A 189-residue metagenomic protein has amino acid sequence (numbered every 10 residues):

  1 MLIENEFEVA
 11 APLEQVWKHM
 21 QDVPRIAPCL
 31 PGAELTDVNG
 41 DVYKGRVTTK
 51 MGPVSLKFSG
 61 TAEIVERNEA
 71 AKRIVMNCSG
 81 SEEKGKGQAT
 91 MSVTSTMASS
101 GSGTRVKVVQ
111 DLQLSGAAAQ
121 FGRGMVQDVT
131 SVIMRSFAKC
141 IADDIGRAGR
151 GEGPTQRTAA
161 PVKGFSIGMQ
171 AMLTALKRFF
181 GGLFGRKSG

Functional and structural regions predicted by a protein language model:
M1-V42, K50-G52, K163-G189: Hydrophobic ligand-binding cavity/cleft-lining segments
L2-E6, V42, K57-S59, R73 (+2 more regions): Intrinsic-disorder/low-complexity, polar/charged segments enriched in Ser/Thr/Lys/Arg/Asp/Glu/Gln
V16-M20, I26, I64, V108 (+1 more regions): Hydrophobic pocket/interface hotspot
D37-G80: Glycine-rich portal/gate segments that line the openings of hydrophobic small-molecule binding cavities
E66, G80-V129: Beta-strand/loop substructures that line and gate deep hydrophobic ligand-binding cavities in soluble
K86-T90, T94-G101, R105-K107, M134 (+3 more regions): Charged, low-complexity N-terminal segments of organelle-associated membrane proteins
A117-E152: A conserved amphipathic terminal alpha-helix motif
